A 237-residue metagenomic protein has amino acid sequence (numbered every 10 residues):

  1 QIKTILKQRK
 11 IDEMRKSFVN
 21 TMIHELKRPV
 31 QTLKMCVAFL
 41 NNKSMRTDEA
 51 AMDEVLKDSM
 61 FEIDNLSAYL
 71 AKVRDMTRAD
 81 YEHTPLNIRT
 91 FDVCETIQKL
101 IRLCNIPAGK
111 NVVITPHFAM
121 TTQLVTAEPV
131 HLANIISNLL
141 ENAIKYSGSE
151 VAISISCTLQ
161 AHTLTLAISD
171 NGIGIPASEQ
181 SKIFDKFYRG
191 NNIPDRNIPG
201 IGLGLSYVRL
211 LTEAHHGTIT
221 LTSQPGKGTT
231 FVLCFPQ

Functional and structural regions predicted by a protein language model:
F61-L66: Short alpha-helical segment of the dimerization/phosphotransfer core of two-component systems
Y81-L86, L124-A127: Conserved micro-motifs of the catalytic ATP-binding
N87-F91, V113-Q123: Conserved catalytic submotifs in the C-terminal HATPase_c
N87-R102: A conserved beta-strand-to-alpha-helix junction within the catalytic ATP-binding
A143-I144: Short helix-loop "hinge" at the ATP-lid/N-box region of the Bergerat-fold HATPase_c
I175-R189: Short conserved segment of the HATPase_c
H216-T218: Conserved glycine-rich
